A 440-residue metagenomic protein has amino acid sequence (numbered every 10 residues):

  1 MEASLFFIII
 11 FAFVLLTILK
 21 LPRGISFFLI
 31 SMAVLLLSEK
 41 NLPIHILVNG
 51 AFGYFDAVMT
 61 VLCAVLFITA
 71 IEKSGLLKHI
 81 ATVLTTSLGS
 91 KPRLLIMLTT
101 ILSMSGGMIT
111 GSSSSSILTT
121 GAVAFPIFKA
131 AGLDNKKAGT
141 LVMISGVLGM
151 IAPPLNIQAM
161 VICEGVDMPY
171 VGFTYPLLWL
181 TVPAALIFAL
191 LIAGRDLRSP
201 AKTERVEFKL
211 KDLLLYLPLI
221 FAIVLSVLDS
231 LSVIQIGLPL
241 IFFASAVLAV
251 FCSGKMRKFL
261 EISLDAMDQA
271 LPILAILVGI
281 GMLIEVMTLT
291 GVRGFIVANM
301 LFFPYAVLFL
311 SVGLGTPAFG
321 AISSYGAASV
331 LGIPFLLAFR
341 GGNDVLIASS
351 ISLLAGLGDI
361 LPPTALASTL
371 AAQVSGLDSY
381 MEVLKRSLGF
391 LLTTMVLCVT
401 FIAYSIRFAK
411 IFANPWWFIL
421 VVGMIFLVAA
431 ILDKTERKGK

Functional and structural regions predicted by a protein language model:
M1, I18-K20, I46-A57, D167-W179 (+5 more regions): Interfacial loop-to-helix junctions that mark the boundaries of transmembrane helices in multi-pass membrane
E2-K40, A57-L66, D212-V224, V233-S253 (+2 more regions): Hydrophobic mid-bilayer segments of alpha-helices in multi-pass membrane transport proteins, especially secondary
E2-S4, G53-V58, L84-I101, A130-A138 (+5 more regions): Membrane-interfacial loop-to-helix junctions in multi-pass transporters
K20-R23, D56-A57, T69-K78, G107-T119 (+4 more regions): Short helix-coil transition sites and intra-membrane helix breaks within transmembrane domains of multi-pass
I25, I44-K78, S105, P239 (+2 more regions): Core transmembrane alpha-helical segments of multi-pass membrane transporters/permeases
T60-L62, S90-V123, F303-D359: Hydrophobic alpha-helical transmembrane segments of multi-pass integral membrane proteins, predominantly secondary
H79-A81, S114-I127, N156-V166, G326-F339 (+1 more regions): Re-entrant/interfacial helical elements at transmembrane boundaries that shape and gate the permeation pathway
P126-L214, A367-F426: Membrane-core helix-loop-helix motifs of multi-pass transport proteins
